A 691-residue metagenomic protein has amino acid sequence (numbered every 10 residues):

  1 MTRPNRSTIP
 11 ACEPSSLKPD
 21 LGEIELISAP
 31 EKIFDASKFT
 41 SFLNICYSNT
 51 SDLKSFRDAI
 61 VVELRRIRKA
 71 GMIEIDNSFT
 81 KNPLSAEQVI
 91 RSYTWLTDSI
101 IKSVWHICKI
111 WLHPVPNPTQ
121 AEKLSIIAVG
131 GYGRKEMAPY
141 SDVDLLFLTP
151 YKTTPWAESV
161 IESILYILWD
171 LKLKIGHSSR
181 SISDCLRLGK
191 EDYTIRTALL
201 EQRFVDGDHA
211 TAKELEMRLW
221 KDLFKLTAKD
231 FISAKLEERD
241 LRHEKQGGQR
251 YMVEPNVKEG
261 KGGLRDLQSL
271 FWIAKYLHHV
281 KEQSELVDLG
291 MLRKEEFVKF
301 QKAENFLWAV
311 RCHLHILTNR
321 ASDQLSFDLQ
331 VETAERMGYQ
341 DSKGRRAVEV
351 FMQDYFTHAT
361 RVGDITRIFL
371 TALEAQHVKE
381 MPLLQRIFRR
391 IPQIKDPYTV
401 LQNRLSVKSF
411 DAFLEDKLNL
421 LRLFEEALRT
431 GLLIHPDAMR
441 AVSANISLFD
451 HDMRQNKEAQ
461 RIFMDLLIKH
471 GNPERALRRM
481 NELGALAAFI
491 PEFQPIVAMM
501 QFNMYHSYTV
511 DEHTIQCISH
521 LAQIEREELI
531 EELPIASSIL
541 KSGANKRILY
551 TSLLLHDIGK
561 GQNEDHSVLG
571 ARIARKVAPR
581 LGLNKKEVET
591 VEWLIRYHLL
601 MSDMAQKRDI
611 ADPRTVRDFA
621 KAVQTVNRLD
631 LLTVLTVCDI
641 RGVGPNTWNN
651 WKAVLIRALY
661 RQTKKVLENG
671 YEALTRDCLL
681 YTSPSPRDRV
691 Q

Functional and structural regions predicted by a protein language model:
T2-A128, K135-M137, S141-H506, R575: Non-catalytic interface/linker regions that flank or bridge core catalytic/transmembrane domains
C108, L112, G431, E525-L529 (+2 more regions): Structural motif corresponding to the C-terminal cap of alpha-helices
W111-E122, S178, H435-A438, R479 (+6 more regions): Acidic/histidine metal-binding catalytic segments
R134-V160, D288, F300-K302, F306-W308 (+3 more regions): Divalent metal-dependent catalytic cores for phosphoryl transfer on phosphate-bearing substrates
G484-P491, Q523-I530, M604: Proline-centered turn/helix-capping motifs that create local helix->coil transitions or kinks
G670, L674-S683: Hard-cation-handling environments
Y681-Q691: Single conserved hydrophobic/aromatic residue that forms the stacking wall/gate of nucleotide- or nucleobase-binding
